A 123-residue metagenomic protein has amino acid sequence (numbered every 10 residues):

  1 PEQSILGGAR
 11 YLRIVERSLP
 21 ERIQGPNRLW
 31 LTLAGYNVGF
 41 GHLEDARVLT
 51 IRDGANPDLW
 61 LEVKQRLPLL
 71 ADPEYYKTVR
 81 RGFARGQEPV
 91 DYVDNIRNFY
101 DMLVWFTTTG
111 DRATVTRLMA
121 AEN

Functional and structural regions predicted by a protein language model:
P1-L6: A short, structured beta-strand-centered segment in the mid-to-C-terminal lobe of catalytic cores from group-transfer
G7-V15: An active-site-proximal "capping" alpha-helix that borders the catalytic cofactor pocket
S18-R28: Inter-helical turn/loop segments and adjacent helix faces that build the functional surface of alpha-helical bundle
N27-M102: Catalytic and substrate-binding regions of cell-wall glycan-acting enzymes that process beta-1,4-linked
E88-N123: Low-complexity, Gly/Ser/Thr/Pro-rich intrinsically disordered linker/tail segments
